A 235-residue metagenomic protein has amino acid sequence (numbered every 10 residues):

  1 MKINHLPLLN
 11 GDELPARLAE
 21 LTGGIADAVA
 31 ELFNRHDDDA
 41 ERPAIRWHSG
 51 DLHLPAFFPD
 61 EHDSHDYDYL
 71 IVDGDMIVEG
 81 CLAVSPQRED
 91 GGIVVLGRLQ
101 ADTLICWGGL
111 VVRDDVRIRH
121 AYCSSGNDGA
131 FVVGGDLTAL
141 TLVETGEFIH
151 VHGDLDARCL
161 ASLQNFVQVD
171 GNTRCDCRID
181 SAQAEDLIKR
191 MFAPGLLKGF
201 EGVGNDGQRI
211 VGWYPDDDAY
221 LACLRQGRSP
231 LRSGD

Functional and structural regions predicted by a protein language model:
K2-E20, G24-A26, A130-D235: Long terminal segments
K2-Q87: N-terminal domain-start segments of secreted/luminal proteins
W47-H48, L54, P59, V72-D73 (+18 more regions): Extracellular beta-strand solenoids
Y67-Y69, Y122, Y214, Y220: Sequence-level detector for tyrosine residue identity
